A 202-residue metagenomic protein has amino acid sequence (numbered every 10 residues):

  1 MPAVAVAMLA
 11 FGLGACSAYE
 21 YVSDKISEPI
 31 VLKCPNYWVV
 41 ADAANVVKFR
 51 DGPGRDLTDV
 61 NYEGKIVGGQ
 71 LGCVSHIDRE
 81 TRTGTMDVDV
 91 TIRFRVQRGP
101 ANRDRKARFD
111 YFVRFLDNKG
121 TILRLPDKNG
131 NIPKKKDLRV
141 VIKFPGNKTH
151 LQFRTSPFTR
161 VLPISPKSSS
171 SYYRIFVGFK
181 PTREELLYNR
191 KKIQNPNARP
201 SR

Functional and structural regions predicted by a protein language model:
M1-A5: Bacterial N-terminal signal peptides that target proteins for export
A10-C34: Bacterial Sec signal peptide processing site at the extreme N-terminus
P35-G69: Post-signal-peptide N-terminal segment of Sec-exported extracytoplasmic proteins
E63-R82, L162-P163: Short amphipathic beta-strand and strand-loop transition segments with alternating hydrophobic
H76-P126: Mid-length scaffold segments of soluble, non-membrane domains
D137-Y173, E184: Short, solvent-exposed, Trp/other aromatic-anchored flexible loops in extracytoplasmic proteins
K180-R190: Short acidic/polar inter-strand loop motif in beta-rich domains
K192-R202: Short beta-strand elements
